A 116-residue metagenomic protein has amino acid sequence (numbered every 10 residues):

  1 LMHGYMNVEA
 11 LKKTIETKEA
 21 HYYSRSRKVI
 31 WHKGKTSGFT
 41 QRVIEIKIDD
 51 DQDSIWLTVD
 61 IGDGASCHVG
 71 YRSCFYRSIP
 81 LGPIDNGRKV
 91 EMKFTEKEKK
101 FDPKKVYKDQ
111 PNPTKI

Functional and structural regions predicted by a protein language model:
L1-I116: Flexible "arm" and connector segments at domain edges
